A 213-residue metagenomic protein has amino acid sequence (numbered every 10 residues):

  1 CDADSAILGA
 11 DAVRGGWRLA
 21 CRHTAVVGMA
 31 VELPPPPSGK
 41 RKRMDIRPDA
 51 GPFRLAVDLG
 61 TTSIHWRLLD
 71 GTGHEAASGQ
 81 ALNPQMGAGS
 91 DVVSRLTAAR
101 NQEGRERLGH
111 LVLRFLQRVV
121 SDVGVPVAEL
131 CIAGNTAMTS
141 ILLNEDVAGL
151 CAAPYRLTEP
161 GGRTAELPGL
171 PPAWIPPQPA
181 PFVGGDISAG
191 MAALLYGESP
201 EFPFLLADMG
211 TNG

Functional and structural regions predicted by a protein language model:
C1-A20: Immediate flanking context of iron-sulfur cluster ligation sites
G15-I141, G149-C151, W174: N-terminal glycine/serine-rich phosphate-binding loop of ATP-dependent small-molecule kinases, especially carbohydrate
P36-P52, A173-F204: Conserved phosphate-binding catalytic cores of ATP/NTP-utilizing and phosphoryl-transfer enzymes
G79-A81, A165-L167, F202-F204: Generic detection of short hydrophobic beta-strand segments and adjacent strand-loop junctions
A88-D91, A128, I141-A192: Glycine-rich phosphate-binding loop and adjoining helix at the ATP-binding site of ATP-dependent phosphoryl-transfer
L206-D208: Long hydrophobic segments that form regular secondary structure
T211-G213: Mobile "lid/hinge" segments at catalytic clefts and subdomain interfaces of large enzymes
